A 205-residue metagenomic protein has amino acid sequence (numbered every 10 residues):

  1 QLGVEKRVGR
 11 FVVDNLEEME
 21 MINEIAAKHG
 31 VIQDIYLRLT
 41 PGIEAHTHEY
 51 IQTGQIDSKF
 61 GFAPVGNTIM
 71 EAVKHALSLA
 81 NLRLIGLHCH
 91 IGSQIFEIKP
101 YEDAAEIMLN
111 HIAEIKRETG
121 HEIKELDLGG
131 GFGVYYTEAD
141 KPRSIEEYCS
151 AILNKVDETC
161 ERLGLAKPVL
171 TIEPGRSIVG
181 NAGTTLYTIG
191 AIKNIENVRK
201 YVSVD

Functional and structural regions predicted by a protein language model:
Q1-V134, E138: Conserved alpha/beta-domain cores
S93-D205: C-terminal active-site-proximal or functional interface alpha/beta core segments in diverse enzymes
